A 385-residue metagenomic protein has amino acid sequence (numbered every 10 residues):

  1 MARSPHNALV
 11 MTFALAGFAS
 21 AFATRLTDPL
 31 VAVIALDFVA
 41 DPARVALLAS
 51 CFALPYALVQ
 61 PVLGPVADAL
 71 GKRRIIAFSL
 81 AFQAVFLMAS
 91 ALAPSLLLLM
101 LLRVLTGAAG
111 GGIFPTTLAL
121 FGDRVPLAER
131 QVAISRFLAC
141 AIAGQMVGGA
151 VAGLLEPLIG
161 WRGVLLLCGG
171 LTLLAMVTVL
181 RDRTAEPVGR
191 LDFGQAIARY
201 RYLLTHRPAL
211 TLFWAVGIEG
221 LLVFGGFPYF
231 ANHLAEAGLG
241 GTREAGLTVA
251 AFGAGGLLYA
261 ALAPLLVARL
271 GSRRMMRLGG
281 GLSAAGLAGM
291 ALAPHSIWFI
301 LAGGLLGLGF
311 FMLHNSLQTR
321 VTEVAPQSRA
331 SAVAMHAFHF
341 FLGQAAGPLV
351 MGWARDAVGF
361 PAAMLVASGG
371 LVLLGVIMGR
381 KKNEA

Functional and structural regions predicted by a protein language model:
A2-R3, R183-L212: Juxtamembrane intracellular "pre-TM" segments in multi-pass secondary transporters
V39, G71, L92-L98, P126 (+1 more regions): Helix-breaking motifs and short loop linkers at transmembrane-helix boundaries and internal kinks in secondary membrane
L58-P94: Conserved MFS/SLC helix-loop-helix module at the cytosolic interface between two early adjacent transmembrane helices
V59-G71, Y259-G271, R355-D356: Helix-to-loop junctions at the C-terminal end of transmembrane segments in multipass secondary transporters
F82, F86, L97-T106, I297-L305: Paired small-residue
L102-A141: Cytoplasmic helix-loop-helix junction between adjacent transmembrane helices in 12-TM secondary transporters
L127-R181: Helix-loop-helix hairpin linking two adjacent transmembrane segments in secondary transporters
R274-L317: C-terminal transmembrane helical hairpin of 12-TM major facilitator-type secondary transporters
